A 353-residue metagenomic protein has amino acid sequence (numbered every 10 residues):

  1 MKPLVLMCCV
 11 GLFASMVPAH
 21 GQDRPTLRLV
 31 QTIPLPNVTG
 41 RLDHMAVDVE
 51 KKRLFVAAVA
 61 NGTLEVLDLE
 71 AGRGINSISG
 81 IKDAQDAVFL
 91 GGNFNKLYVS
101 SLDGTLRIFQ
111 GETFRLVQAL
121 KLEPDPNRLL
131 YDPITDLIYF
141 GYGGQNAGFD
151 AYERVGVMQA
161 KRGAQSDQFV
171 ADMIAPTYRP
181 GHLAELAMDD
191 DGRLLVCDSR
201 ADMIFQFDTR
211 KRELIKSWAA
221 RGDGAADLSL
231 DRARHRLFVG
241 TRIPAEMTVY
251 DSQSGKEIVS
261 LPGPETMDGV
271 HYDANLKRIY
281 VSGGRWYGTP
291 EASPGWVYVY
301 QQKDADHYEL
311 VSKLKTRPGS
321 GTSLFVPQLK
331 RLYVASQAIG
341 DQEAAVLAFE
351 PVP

Functional and structural regions predicted by a protein language model:
K2-C8: Sec-dependent signal peptide recognition, specifically the positively charged N-region followed immediately by
G11, S15-P353: Predominantly soluble domains enriched in secretory-pathway, periplasmic, or organellar proteins
